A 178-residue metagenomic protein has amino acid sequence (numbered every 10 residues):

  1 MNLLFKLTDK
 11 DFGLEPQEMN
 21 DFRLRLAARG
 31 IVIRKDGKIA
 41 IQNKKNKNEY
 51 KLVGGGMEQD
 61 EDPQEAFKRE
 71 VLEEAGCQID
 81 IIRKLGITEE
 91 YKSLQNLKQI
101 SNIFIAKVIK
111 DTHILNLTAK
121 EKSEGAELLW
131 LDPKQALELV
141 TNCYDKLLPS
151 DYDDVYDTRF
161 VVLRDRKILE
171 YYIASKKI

Functional and structural regions predicted by a protein language model:
M1-R29, K35: Acidic, metal-coordinating catalytic segment for phosphate/diphosphate chemistry, firing primarily on the Nudix
R23-R25, K47, L52, Q99-S101 (+1 more regions): Short connector loops at helix/strand junctions that flank enzyme active sites, especially segments positioning acidic
L24, Q59, P63, V161 (+1 more regions): Hydrophobic (often cysteine-bearing) scaffold residues that line and stabilize catalytic clefts of nucleotide/cofactor
V32-I33, I41, A106, W130: Conserved hydrophobic "DFG−1" position in protein kinase catalytic cores
R34-E73: Conserved Nudix-box catalytic region and its N-terminal flanking loop in Nudix hydrolases and closely related
M57-D80, E90-D145: Unchanged
I82-G86: Conserved S-adenosyl-L-methionine
K120-I178: Nudix hydrolase/Nudix homology domain
